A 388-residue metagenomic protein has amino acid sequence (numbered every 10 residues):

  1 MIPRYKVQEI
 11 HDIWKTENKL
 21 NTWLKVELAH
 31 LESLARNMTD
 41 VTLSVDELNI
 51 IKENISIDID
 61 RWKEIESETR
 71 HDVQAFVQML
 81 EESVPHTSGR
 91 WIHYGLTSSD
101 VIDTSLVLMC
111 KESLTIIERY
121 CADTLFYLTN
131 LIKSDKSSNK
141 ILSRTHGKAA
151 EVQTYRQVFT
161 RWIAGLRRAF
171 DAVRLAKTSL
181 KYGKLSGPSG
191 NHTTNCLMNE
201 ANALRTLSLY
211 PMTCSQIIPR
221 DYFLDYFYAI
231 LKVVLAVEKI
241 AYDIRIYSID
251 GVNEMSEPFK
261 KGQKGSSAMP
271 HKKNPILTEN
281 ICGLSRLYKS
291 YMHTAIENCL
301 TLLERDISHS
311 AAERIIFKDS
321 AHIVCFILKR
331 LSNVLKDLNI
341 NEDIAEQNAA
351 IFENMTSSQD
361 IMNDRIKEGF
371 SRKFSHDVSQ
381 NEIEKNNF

Functional and structural regions predicted by a protein language model:
M1-H192, L197-E200, Q263-S266, I276-N280 (+3 more regions): A helix-coil-helix interface module used to build multimeric assemblies and to scaffold catalytic/cofactor sites
M1-V26, E64-R70, M269-F388: Glycine-rich cofactor/substrate-binding loops
L48-K52, S248, F259-G262, A349 (+1 more regions): A general structural motif at alpha-helix termini
D103-E118, A122, K133, G147-T301 (+1 more regions): Charged, flexible cofactor/metal-binding loops and thiol motifs
